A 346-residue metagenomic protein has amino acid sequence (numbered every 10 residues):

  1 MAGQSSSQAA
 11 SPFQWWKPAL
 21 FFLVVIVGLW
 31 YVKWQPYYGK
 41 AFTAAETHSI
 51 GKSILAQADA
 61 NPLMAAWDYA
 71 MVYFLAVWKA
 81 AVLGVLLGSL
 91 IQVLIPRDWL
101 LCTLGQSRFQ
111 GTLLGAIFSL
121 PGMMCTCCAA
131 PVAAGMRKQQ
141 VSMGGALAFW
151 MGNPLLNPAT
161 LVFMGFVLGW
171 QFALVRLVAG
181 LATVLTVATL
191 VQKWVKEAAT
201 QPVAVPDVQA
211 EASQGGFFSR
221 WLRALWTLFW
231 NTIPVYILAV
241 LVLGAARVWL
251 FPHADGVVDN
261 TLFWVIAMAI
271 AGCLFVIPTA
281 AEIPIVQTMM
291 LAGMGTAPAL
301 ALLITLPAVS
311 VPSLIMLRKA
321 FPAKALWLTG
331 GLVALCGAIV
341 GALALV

Functional and structural regions predicted by a protein language model:
M1-L23, G39-N61, K196-A224: Intrinsically disordered, low-complexity non-transmembrane regions of multi-pass membrane transporters
A10-Q14, W67-L75, W170-A179, W226-W230 (+1 more regions): Interfacial loop-to-helix junctions that mark the boundaries of transmembrane helices in multi-pass membrane
W16-K40, Q106, G111, L168-E211 (+1 more regions): Juxtamembrane and boundary regions of transmembrane helices in multi-pass small-molecule transporters and channels
L55-A56, W67, G84, L90-L104 (+1 more regions): Transmembrane helical segments that form the transport core of multi-pass membrane transport proteins
A60, M64-M71, L75, L114 (+4 more regions): Membrane-interacting alpha-helical segments
A76, A80, G84, G88 (+13 more regions): Alpha-helical transmembrane segments in multi-pass membrane proteins
G88, Q92, T183-V191, L243 (+4 more regions): Alpha-helical transmembrane segments of multipass membrane proteins
S119-L177, F251-A325: Membrane-interfacial helix-loop connectors
